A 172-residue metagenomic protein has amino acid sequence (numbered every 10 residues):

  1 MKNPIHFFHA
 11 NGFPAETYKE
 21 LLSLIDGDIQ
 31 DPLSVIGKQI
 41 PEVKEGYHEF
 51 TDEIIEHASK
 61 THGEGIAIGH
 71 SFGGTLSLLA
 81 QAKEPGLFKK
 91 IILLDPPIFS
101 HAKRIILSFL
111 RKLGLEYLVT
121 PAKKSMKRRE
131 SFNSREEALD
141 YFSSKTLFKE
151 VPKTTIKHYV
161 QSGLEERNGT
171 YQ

Functional and structural regions predicted by a protein language model:
K2-I40: Conserved HGGG/HGGXW glycine-rich cap/lid loop of the alpha/beta-hydrolase fold
E20, L79-K83: Active-site signature of alpha/beta-hydrolase-fold catalytic machinery across serine- and Asp/Cys-nucleophile hydrolases
P32-I66, I98, R104-I105, F109-L110: Active-site loop/oxyanion-hole signature of alpha/beta-hydrolase fold enzymes
A67-G69, L94: Short beta-strand immediately N-terminal to the catalytic nucleophile in serine-hydrolase-like folds
G69-G73, S77: Gly/Ala-rich beta-loop-alpha elbow adjacent to hydrolase catalytic centers
A82, K90-R128: Flexible "cap/lid" loop of the alpha/beta hydrolase fold
R129-Q172: Alpha/beta-hydrolase
